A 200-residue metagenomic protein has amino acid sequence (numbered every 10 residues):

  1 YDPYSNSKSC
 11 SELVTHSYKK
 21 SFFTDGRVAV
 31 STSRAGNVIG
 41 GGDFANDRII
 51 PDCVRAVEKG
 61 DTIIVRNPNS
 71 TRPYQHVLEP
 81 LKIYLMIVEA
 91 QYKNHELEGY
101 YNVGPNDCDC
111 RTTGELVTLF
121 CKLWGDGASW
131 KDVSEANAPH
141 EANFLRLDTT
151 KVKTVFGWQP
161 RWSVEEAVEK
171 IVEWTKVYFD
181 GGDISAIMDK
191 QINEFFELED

Functional and structural regions predicted by a protein language model:
Y4, S9-P73, V77-A90, T113-W124: NAD(P)-dependent short-chain dehydrogenase/reductase
T32, Y74, C110, R146-L147 (+1 more regions): Short aromatic/basic micro-patch
R34-G36, R66-S70, G99-G104, D132-A136: Short linear capping/connector segments at secondary-structure termini
T62-V65, I87-V103, A128, F179-I187: Core catalytic loop region at the nicotinamide-binding pocket of NAD(P)H-dependent oxidoreductases
V77, G99-Y100, N137-Q159: Conserved C-terminal active-site "lid" loop/helix of NAD(P)H-dependent oxidoreductases that clamps the redox cofactor
P80-Y84, V103, T113-L116, V152 (+1 more regions): Non-catalytic, hydrophobic alpha-helical segments
E98-N102, G114-V117, G125-F144, S185-N193: C-terminal "lid/loop" region of Rossmann-like NAD(P)-dependent oxidoreductases
V164-D200: Amphipathic terminal alpha-helices
